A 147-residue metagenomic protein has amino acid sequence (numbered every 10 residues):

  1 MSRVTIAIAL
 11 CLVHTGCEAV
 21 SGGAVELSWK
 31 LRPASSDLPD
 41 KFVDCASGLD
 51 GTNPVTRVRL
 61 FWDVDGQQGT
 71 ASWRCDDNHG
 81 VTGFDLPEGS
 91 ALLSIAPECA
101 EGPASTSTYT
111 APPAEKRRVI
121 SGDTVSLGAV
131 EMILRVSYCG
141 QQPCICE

Functional and structural regions predicted by a protein language model:
M1-I6: Bacterial N-terminal signal peptides that target proteins for export
C17-V20: N-terminal Sec signal peptide cleavage junction
S28-G51: Short amphipathic, basic-aromatic surface patches that mediate peripheral association with negatively charged
V58-L60: Short beta-strand elements bearing conserved aromatic residues within extracellular beta-rich modules
D63-G80: Short, acidic Ser/Thr/Gly-rich low-complexity loop/linker segments typical of extracellular and cell-surface proteins
R74-D77, E98-Q142: Structured interaction patches on ligand/partner-binding surfaces of diverse proteins
C75-E101: Short Pro-Gly-centered beta-turn/loop motif in secreted/extracellular proteins
